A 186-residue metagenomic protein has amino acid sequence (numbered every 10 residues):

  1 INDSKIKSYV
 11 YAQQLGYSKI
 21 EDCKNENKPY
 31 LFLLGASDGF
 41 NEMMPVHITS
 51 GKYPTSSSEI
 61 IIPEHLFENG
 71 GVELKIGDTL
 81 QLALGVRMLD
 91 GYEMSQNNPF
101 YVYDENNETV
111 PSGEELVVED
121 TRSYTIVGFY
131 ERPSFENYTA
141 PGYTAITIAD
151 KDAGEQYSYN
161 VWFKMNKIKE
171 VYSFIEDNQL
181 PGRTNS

Functional and structural regions predicted by a protein language model:
I1-S186: Basic-flanked hydrophobic alpha-helices used for secretion and membrane insertion
